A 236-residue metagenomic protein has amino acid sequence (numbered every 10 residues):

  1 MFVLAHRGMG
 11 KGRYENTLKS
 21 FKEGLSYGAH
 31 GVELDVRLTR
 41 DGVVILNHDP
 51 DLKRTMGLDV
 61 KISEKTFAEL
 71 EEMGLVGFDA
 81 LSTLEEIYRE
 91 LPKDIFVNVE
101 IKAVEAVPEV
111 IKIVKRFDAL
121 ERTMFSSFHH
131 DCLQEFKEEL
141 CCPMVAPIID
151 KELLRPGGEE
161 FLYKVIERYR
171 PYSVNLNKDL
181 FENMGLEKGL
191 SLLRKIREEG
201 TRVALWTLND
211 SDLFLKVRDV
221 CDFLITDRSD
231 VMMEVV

Functional and structural regions predicted by a protein language model:
M1-V236: Phosphate-group recognition and catalysis centered on beta-loop-alpha active-site segments
